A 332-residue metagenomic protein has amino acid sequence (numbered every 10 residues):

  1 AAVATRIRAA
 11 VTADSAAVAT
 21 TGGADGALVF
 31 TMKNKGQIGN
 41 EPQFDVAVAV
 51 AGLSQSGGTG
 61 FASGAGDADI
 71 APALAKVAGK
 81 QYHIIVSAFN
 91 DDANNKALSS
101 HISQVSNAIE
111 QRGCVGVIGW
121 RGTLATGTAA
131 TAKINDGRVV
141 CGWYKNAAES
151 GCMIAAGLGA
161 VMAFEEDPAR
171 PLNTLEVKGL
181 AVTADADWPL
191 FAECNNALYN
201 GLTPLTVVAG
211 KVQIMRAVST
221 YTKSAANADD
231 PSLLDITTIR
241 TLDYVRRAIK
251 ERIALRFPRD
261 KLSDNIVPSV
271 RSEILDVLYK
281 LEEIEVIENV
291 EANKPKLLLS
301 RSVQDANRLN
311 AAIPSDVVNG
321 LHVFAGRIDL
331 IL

Functional and structural regions predicted by a protein language model:
A1, A88, R259-K261: Second-shell loop/turn segments in exported
A1-D45, I85: Extended, beta-strand-rich, solvent-exposed assembly scaffolds of outer structural proteins
R6, A10-D14, H101, V105 (+1 more regions): Conserved short hydrophobic interaction patches
D14-A27, Q111-C114, D264, V286-P295: Short glycine-rich, low-complexity/disordered patches
V18-A24, G64-P72, K261-P268: Surface-exposed ligand/attachment interfaces on beta-rich extracellular proteins
D45-A181: A glycine-rich, acidic short-motif signal
E166-L332: Structured, hydrophobic secondary-structure cores that serve as assembly/anchoring elements
